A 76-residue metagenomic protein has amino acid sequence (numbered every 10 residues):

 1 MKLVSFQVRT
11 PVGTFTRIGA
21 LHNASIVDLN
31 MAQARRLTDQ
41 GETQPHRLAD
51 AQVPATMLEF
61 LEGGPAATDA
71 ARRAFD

Functional and structural regions predicted by a protein language model:
M1-D76: N-terminal non-catalytic cap/leader segment that marks the start of a structured domain
